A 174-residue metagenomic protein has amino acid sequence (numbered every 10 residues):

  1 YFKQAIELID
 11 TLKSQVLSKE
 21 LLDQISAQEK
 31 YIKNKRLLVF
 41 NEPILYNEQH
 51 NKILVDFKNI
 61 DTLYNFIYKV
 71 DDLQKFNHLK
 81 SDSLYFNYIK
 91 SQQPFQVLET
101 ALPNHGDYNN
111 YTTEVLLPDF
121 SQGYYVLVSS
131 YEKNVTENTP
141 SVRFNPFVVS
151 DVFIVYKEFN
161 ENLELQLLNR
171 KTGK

Functional and structural regions predicted by a protein language model:
Y1-K174: N-terminal, cleavable Sec-dependent signal peptides of secreted/periplasmic/extracellular proteins
